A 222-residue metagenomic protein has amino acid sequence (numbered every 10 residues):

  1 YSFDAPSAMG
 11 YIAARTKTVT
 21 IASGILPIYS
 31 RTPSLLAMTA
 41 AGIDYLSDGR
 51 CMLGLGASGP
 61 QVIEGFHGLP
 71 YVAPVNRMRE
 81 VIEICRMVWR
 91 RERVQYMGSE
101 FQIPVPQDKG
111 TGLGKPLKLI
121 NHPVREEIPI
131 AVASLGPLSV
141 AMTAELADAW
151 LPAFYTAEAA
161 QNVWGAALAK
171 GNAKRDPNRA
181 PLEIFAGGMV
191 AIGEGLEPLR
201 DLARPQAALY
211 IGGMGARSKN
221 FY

Functional and structural regions predicted by a protein language model:
Y1-D4, I28-S34, E158-N162, A191-I192: Acidic-and-aromatic substrate-binding clefts and catalytic sites of carbohydrate-active enzymes
Y1-S23, I128: N-terminal beta1-alpha1-beta2 module of alpha/beta enzyme domains
I12, I43, C85, T143 (+1 more regions): Conserved, mostly hydrophobic/aromatic
I21-G24, C51-L55, I130-A133, W150-P152 (+1 more regions): Hydrophobic faces of well-ordered beta-strands that scaffold small-molecule active sites in alpha/beta enzyme cores
L26-P33, R125-L135, V190-A191: Active-site mouth loops of central-metabolism enzymes
Y29-G42, V72: Glycine-rich anion/phosphate-binding loops
V72-N121, Q161-Y222: An alpha-helical appendage that flanks or caps ligand/catalytic pockets
V124-A167, G171: Loop-centered beta-sheet repeat module
